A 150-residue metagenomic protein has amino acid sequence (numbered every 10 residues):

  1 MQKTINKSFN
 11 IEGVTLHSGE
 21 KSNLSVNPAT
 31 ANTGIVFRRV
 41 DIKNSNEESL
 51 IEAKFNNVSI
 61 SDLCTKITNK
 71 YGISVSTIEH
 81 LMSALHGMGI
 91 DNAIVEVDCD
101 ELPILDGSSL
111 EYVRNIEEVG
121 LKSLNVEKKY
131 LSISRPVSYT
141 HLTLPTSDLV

Functional and structural regions predicted by a protein language model:
M1-E47: N-terminal basic/disordered segments at the start of proteins
I42-V58: A short, structured beta-strand/loop element
V58, L63-S83, G87: Polybasic/polar functional segments that serve as interface/processing modules
D91: Short acidic/polar active-site loop segments enriched in Thr and Asp
V95-V97, N125-V126: General beta-strand structural signal in soluble alpha/beta enzymes
V97-P103: Conserved short loop/turn motifs at secondary-structure junctions
L105-Y139: Long, charge-dense
H141-V150: Single conserved hydrophobic/aromatic residue that forms the stacking wall/gate of nucleotide- or nucleobase-binding
